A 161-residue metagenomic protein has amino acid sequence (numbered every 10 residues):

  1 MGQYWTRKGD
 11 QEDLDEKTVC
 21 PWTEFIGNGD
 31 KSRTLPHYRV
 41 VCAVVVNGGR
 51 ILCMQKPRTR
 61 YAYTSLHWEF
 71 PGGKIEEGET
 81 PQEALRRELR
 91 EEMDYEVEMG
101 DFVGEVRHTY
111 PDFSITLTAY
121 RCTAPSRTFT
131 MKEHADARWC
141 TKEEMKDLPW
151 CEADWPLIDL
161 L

Functional and structural regions predicted by a protein language model:
Y4, D10-D13: Intrinsic-disorder-associated, low-complexity terminal segments enriched in Asp/Asn/His/Tyr and depleted of Lys/Arg
T23-L52, K74: Conserved N-terminal beta-strand and adjoining loop/helix that marks the start of the Nudix/MutT-like hydrolase domain
R39-V41, G49, I115-T118, A135: Change "...and in nucleic-acid phosphodiester-cleaving endonucleases..." to "...and in nucleic-acid processing enzymes
R50-E91: Conserved Nudix-box catalytic region and its N-terminal flanking loop in Nudix hydrolases and closely related
E92-M99: Short secondary-structure junctions
E96, E105-T128, R138, K142: Active-site-adjacent beta-strand/loop module that shapes the phosphate/pyrophosphate-binding cleft
A119-R121, F129-L161: NUDIX/MutT-family hydrolases
